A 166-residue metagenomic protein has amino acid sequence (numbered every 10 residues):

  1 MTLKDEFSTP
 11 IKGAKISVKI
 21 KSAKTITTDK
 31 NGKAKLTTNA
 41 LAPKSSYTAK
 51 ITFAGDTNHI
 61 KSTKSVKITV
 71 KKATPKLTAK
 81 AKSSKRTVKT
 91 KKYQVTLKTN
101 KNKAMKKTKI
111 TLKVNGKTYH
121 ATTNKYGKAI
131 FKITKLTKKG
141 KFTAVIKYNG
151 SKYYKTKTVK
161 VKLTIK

Functional and structural regions predicted by a protein language model:
M1-F7, A49-I51, A81-K101, A144-I146: Beta-strand-rich structural segments
K4-S22, T63-K64, K98-T118, F142 (+1 more regions): Short flexible loop/turn segments that cap and initiate beta-strands
K12, K30, P43-K44, T87 (+3 more regions): Surface-exposed loops/turns
I20-K21, K44-V66, V114, K138-K166: Enriched for extracellular/lumenal, surface-exposed ectodomains of secreted and cell-surface proteins
A23-K30, V114, T118-N124: Low-complexity "stalk/linker" and mucin-like segments enriched in Ser/Thr/Pro/Ala/Gly
T28-L36, T123-K132: Glycine-centered loop-to-beta-strand initiation motif
T38-L41, I133-L136: Short, flexible loop/turn segments at beta-strand junctions in immunoglobulin-like and fibronectin type III
A73-K82: Proline-enriched interdomain boundary motifs that mark the N-terminal boundary and often initiate the first structured
